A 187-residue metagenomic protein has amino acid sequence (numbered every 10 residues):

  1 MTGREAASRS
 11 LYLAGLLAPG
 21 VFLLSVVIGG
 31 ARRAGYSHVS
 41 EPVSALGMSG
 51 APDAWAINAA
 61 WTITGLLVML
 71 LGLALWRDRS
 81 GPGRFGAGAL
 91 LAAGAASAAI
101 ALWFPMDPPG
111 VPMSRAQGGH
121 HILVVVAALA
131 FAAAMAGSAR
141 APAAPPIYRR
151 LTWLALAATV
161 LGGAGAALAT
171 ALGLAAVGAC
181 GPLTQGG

Functional and structural regions predicted by a protein language model:
G3-P42, L46, G50-G187: Hydrophobic, aromatic-enriched alpha-helical segments typical of multi-pass transmembrane helices
